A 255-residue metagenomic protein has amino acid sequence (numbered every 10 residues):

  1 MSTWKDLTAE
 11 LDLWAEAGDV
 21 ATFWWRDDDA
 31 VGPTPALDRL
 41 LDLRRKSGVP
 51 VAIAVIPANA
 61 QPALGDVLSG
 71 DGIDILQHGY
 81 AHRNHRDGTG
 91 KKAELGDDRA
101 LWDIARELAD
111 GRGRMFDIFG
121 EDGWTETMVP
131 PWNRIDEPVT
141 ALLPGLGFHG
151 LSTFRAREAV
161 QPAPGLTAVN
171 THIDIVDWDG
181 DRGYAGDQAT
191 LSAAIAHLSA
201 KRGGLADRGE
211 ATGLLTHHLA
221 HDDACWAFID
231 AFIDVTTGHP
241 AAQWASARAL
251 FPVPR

Functional and structural regions predicted by a protein language model:
S2-D74, W124-T125, L214: Active-site beta->alpha N-cap acidic-glycine motif
L7-E10, N59-S69, S152-T171, A189-R202: Alpha-helical scaffolding within the catalytic cores of extracellular/periplasmic polymer-degrading hydrolases
A9, L13-G18, G150-R155, A206-R255: C-terminal domain-boundary segment and adjacent tail
D29-P35, A54-G65, V129-P138, A159-V160 (+2 more regions): Acidic-and-aromatic substrate-binding clefts and catalytic sites of carbohydrate-active enzymes
A30, I56-A58, Y80-H82, A156 (+3 more regions): Active-site beta-loop-alpha junctions enriched in small/polar residues
P50-A141, I173-D179, L214: Metal-dependent polysaccharide deacetylase catalytic core of the NodB/CE4 family, i.e., the active-site-bearing domain
P144-D187, W244-R248: His/Asp/Glu-enriched short active-site or ligand-binding loop at hydrolase and phosphoryl-transfer sites
A168-L219, A224: A conserved mid-domain beta-alpha-beta active-site/ligand-binding segment of alpha/beta enzyme cores
